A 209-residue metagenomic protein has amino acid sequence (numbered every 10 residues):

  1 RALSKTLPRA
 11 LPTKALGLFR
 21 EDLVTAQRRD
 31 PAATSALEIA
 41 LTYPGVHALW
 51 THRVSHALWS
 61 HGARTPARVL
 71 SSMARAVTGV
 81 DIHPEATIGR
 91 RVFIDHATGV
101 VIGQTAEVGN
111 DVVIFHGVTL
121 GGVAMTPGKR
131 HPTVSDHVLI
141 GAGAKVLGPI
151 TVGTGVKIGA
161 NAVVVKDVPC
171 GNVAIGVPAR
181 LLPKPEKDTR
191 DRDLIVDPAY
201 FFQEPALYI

Functional and structural regions predicted by a protein language model:
R1-T78, D188-I209: Terminal amphipathic alpha-helical/low-complexity segments used for targeting or macromolecular assembly
T78, H83-P84, G89-R90, D95-Q104 (+10 more regions): Left-handed beta-helix
G128-L147, T151, V177-I209: C-terminal segments of enzyme domains that contribute to small-molecule binding surfaces
